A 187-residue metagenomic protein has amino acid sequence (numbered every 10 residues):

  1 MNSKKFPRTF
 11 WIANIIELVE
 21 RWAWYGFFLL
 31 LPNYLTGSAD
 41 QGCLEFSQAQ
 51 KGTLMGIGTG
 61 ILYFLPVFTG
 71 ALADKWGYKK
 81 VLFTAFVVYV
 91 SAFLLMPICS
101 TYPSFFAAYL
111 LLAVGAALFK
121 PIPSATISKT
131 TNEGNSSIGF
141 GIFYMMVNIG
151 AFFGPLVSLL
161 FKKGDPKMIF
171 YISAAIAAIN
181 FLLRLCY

Functional and structural regions predicted by a protein language model:
L29-Q50: Short amphipathic helix-loop junctions that connect adjacent transmembrane helices in Major Facilitator Superfamily/SLC
T53-A71: Central cavity-lining transmembrane alpha-helices of secondary-active solute carriers, predominantly the Major
G77, I98-P103, N132: Helix-breaking motifs and short loop linkers at transmembrane-helix boundaries and internal kinks in secondary membrane
V87-T101: C-terminal ends and interior cores of transmembrane alpha-helices in multi-pass membrane transporters/permeases
L118-N132: Intracellular juxtamembrane helix-capping segments at the cytosolic ends of symmetry-related transmembrane helices
N135-K162, I176-A177: Glycine-rich segments within core transmembrane alpha-helices of 12-TM secondary carriers
K167-C186: Symmetry-related core transmembrane helices of the 12-TM Major Facilitator Superfamily/SLC fold
